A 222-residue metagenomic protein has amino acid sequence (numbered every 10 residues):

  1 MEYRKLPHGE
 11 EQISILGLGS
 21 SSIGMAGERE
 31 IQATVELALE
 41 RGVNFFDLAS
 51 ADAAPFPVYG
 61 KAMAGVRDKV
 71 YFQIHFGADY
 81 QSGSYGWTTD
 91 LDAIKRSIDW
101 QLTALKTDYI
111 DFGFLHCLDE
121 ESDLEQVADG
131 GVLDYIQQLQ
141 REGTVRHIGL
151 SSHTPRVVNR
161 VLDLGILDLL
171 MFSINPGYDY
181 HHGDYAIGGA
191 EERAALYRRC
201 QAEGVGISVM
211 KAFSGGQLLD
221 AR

Functional and structural regions predicted by a protein language model:
M1-I74, D108, R141: N-terminal binding-site loop/beta-alpha segment at the start of enzyme catalytic domains that lines or forms
E2-P7, F56-G65, K95-L105, V158-D163 (+1 more regions): Short amphipathic alpha-helices and their capping/turn segments at secondary-structure boundaries
Y3, L118-R222: Beta/alpha (TIM)-barrel catalytic core signal, keyed to glycine-rich beta->alpha loops juxtaposed to Asp/Glu that bind
S14-L18, N44-D47, V70-I74, G113-L115 (+3 more regions): Hydrophobic faces of well-ordered beta-strands that scaffold small-molecule active sites in alpha/beta enzyme cores
L16-E30, F76-K95, E121-E125, R222: Active-site mouth loops of central-metabolism enzymes
M25-L39, T89-K106, S152-R160: Short, acidic/polar
V43, T107-I110, V145, L167: A structural motif
W100-D123: Active-site groove signature of glycoside hydrolases
